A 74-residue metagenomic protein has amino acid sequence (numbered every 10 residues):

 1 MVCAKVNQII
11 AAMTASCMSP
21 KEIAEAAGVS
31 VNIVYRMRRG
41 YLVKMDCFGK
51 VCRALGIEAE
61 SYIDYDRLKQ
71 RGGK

Functional and structural regions predicted by a protein language model:
M1-M18, E22: A short, Lys/Arg-rich alpha-helix, primarily the initiator
A15, A26, A54: Residues within the alpha-helical elements of helix-turn-helix
E22, I33, S61: Residues in the helix-turn-helix
G28-L42: Recognition helix of helix-turn-helix/homeodomain-like DNA-binding domains that insert into the DNA major groove
G40-R53: Short, basic-rich loop-to-helix N-cap that marks the start of a DNA-contacting helix
G56-K74: Short C-terminal boundary/hinge segments that cap the last helix of small helical domains
